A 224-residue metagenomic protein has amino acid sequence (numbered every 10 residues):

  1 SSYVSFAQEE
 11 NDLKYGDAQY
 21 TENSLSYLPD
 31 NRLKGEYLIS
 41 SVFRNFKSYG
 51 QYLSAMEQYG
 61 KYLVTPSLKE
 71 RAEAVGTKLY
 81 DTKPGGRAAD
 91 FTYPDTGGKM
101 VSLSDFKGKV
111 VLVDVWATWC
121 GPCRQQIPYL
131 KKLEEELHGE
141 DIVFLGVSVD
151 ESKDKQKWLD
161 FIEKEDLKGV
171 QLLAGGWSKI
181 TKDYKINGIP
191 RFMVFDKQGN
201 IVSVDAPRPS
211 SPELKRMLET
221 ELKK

Functional and structural regions predicted by a protein language model:
S1-G97: Oxidative protein folding and maturation machinery
T92-V111: A short beta-strand-turn-helix
P94, L159-K197: Short, internal strand/loop/helix patches that form the active-site neighborhood or redox-interaction surface
K107-G108, V115-K132: Conserved redox-active cysteine motifs that mediate thiol-disulfide chemistry, especially di-cysteine Cys-X(1-2)-Cys
K107-K109, G139, L167, I186: Active-site acidic short loop of glycosyltransferases
Q125-E165, G176-D183, R216: Structural microenvironment flanking redox-active thiols in thiol-disulfide oxidoreductases
K197-K224: Thiol-/selenol-based redox modules, centered on thioredoxin-like and closely related oxidoreductase domains
